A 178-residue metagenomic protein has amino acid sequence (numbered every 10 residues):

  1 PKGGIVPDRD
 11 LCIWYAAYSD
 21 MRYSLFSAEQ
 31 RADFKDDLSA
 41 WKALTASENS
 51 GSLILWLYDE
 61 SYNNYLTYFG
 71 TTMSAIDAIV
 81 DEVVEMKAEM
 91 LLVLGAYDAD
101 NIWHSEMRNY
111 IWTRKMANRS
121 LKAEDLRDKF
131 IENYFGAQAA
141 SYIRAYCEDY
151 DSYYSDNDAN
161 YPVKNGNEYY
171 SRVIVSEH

Functional and structural regions predicted by a protein language model:
P1-E124, D128, V175-S176: Catalytic-core regions of glycoside hydrolase
K87, W112-H178: Catalytic domains of carbohydrate-active enzymes that cleave complex glycans
